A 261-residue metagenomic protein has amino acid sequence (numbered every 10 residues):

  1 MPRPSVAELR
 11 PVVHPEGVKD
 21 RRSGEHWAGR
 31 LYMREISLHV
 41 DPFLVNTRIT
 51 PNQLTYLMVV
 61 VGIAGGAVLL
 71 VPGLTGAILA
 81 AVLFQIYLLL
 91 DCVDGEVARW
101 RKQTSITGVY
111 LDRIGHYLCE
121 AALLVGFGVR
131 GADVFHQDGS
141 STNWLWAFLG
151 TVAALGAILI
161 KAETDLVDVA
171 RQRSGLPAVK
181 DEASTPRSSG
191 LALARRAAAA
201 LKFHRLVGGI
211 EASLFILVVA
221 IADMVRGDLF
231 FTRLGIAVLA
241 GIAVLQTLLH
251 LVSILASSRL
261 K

Functional and structural regions predicted by a protein language model:
M1-I36, L159-K261: C-terminal membrane-associated helical module and adjoining short loops/tails
S37-T47: Cytosolic juxtamembrane amphipathic/interface segments immediately preceding and feeding into a transmembrane helix
P51-T107, L124, F231-L239: Membrane-embedded alpha-helical segments that form the functional core of polytopic membrane enzymes, especially those
V59-I63, C119-F127, E211-A220: Hydrophobic alpha-helical transmembrane segments of multi-pass integral membrane proteins
V60-I63, V82, L89, A121-L124 (+3 more regions): Hydrophobic alpha-helical transmembrane segments of multipass integral membrane proteins
G66-L79, L124-T151, I221-G235: Helix-coil boundary and interhelical linker segments in multi-pass alpha-helical membrane proteins
D94, L111-L123: Alpha-helical transmembrane segments that form the membrane-embedded catalytic/substrate-binding core of multi-pass
Q103-G115, A198-A199: Juxtamembrane helix-capping/reentrant segments at transmembrane boundaries
